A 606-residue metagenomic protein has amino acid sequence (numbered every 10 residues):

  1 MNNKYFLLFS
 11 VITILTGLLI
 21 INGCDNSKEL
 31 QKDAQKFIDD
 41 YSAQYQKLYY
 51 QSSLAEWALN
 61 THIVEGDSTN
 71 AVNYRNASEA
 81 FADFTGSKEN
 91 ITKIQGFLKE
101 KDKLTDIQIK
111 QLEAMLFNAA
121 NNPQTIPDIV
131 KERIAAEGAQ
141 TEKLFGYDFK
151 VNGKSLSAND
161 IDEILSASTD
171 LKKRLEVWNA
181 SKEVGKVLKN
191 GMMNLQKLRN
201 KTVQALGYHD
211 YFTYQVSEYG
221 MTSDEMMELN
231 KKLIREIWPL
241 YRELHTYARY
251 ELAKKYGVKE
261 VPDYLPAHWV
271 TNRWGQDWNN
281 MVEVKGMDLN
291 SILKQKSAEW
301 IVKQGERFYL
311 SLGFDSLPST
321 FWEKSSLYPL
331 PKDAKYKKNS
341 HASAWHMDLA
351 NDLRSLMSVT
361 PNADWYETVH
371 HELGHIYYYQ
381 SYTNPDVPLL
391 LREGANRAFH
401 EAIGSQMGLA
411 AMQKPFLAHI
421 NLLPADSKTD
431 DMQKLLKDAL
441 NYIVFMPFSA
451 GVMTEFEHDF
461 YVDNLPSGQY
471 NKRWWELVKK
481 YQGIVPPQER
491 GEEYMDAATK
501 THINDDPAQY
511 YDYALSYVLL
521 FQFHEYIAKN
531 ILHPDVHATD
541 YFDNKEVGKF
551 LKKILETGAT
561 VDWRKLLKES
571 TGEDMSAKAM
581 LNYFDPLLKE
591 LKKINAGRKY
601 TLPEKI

Functional and structural regions predicted by a protein language model:
I20-G23: C-terminal motif of bacterial Sec signal peptides marking the signal peptidase cleavage site
D25-A34, N60, G66-T69, W274-V282 (+9 more regions): C-terminal, non-catalytic "cap/extension" segments appended to globular domains
D25-N194, T501, A508-Y511, R564-L567 (+3 more regions): N-terminal helix-rich structural modules
K154-N159, N194-R354, K428-A439, F445 (+1 more regions): Active-site-proximal, well-structured secondary-structure segments within enzyme catalytic domains
N230-L240, G394-K428: Post-HExxH zinc-binding segment in Zn-dependent metallohydrolases
L353-V369: Short pre-active-site segment immediately N-terminal to the catalytic Zn-binding motif
E367-Q380, E401-S405: Active-site recognition of the HExxH zinc-binding catalytic motif
Y379-A402: Post-HEXXH active-site segment of zinc metalloproteases
